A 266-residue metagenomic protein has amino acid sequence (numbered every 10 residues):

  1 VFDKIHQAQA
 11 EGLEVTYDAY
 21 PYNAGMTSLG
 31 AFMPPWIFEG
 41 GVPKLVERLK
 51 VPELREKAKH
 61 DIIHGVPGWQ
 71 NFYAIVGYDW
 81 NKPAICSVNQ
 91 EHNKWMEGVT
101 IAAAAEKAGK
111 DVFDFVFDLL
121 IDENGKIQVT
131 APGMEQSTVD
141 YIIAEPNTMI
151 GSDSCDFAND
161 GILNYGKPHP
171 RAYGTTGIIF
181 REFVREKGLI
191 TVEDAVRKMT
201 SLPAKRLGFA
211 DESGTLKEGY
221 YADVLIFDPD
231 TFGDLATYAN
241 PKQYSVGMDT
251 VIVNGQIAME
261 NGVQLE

Functional and structural regions predicted by a protein language model:
V1-G188: Active-site neighborhoods of metal-dependent hydrolases
L13-Y17, P146-T148, G214, A222-D223 (+1 more regions): Structural beta-strand/beta-sheet cores of well-ordered domains, especially the beta-sheet scaffolds that support
D18, G109, D153, A195 (+4 more regions): Divalent metal-coordination and catalytic microenvironments
P21, D156, L202-P203, T231: Acidic, glycine-rich active-site loops and adjacent beta-strand->loop/helix elements that engage anionic groups
K126-G133, V139, K187-V196, A204-K242: Acidic, glycine-enriched loop/beta-strand segments at the rims of small-molecule binding/catalytic pockets
Y141-N147, D153, L225-L265: C-terminal cap of metal-dependent C-N hydrolases
F157, H169, G177-L189, V196 (+3 more regions): Feature captures the catalytic cores and cofactor-binding loops of soluble hydro-lyases/lyases that act on carboxylate
